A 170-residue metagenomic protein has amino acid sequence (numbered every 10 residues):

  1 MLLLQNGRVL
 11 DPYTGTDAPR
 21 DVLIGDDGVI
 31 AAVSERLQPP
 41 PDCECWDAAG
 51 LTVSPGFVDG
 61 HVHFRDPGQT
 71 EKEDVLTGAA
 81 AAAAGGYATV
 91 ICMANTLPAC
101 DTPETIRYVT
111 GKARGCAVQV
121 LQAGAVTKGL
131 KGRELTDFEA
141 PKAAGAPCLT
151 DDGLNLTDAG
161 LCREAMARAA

Functional and structural regions predicted by a protein language model:
M1-L3, V9-P55: Histidine-rich, glycine-flanked metal-binding segment
L4, E44-W46, V58, I91 (+1 more regions): Hydrophobic/aromatic beta-strand patches that form the interior of the parallel beta-sheet core in alpha/beta enzyme
G7, V22, G28, G50 (+5 more regions): Divalent metal-coordination and catalytic microenvironments
L10, M93, D152: Conserved residues at the C-terminal ends of beta-strands
P41-A49, A79, C162-A170: Short amphipathic alpha-helices and their capping/turn segments at secondary-structure boundaries
L51-A113: Metal-associated gating/positioning segment near the N- to mid-region
T96-A170: Histidine/acidic-residue-rich, glycine-tolerant segments that coordinate divalent metal ions
